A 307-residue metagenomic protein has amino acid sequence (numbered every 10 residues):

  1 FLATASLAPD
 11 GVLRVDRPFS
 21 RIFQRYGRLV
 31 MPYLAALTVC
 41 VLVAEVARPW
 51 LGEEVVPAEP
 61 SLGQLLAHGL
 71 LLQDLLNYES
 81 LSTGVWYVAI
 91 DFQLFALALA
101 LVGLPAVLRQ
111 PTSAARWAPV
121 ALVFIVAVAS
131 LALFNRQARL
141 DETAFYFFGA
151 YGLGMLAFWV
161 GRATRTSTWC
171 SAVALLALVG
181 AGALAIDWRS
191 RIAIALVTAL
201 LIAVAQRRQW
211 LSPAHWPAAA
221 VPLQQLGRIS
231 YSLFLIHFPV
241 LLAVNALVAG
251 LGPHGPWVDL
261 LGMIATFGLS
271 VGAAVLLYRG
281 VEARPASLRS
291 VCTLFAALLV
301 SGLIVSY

Functional and structural regions predicted by a protein language model:
A3-S20, V102-A106, N135-S290, Y307: Alpha-helical transmembrane segments in multi-pass integral membrane proteins
L13-L34, L51-A58, R109-A118, A286-C292: Membrane-interfacial loop-to-helix junctions in multi-pass inner-membrane proteins
L29, G69-A129, L277-Y278: Hydrophobic alpha-helical segments with transmembrane-like composition
L29-I90, V197-A205: Membrane-interface helix-loop-helix regions
V30, W117-A121, L260-G268: Hydrophobic alpha-helical transmembrane segments
M31-V39, Q93, S232-I236, S290: Hydrophobic alpha-helical transmembrane segments of multipass membrane transporters and ion channels, focusing on
A36, A114-F134, A172-V179: Small-polar-interrupted transmembrane alpha-helices in polytopic inner-membrane proteins
V291-Y307: Final/C-terminal transmembrane alpha-helix of multipass membrane proteins
